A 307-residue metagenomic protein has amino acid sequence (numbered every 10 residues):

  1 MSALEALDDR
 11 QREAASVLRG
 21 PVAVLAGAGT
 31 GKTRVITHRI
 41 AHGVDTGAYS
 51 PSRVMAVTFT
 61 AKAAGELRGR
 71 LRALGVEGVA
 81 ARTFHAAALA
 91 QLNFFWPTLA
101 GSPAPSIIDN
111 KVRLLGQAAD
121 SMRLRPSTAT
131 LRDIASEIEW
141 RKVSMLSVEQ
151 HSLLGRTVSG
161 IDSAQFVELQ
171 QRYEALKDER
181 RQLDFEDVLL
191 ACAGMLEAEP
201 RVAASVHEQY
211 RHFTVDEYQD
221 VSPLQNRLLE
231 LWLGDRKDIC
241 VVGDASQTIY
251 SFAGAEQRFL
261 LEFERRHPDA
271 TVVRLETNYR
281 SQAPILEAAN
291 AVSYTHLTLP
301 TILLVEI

Functional and structural regions predicted by a protein language model:
M1-G101, P105, A204, G234 (+2 more regions): P-loop NTPase Walker
E5-S16, G20-L25, V35, M55 (+4 more regions): Conserved helicase NTPase motor core
L18, P97-E186, Y210, V272-Y279 (+1 more regions): ATP-hydrolysis module of ASCE/P-loop NTPase motor domains, specifically the Walker B Asp-Glu catalytic pair
R72-L74, E262-P268: Short, conserved catalytic or adaptor-binding loops enriched in Gly and charged residues
A87, I134-R141, A191-C192, Q209 (+1 more regions): Short acidic/histidine-centered micro-motifs embedded in hydrophobic/aromatic stretches that mark compact functional
T295-T301: Conserved small/polar residues in nucleotide/adenosyl-binding loops
V305-I307: Hydrophobic alpha-helical segments, chiefly the membrane-spanning helices and signal/signal-anchor peptides
